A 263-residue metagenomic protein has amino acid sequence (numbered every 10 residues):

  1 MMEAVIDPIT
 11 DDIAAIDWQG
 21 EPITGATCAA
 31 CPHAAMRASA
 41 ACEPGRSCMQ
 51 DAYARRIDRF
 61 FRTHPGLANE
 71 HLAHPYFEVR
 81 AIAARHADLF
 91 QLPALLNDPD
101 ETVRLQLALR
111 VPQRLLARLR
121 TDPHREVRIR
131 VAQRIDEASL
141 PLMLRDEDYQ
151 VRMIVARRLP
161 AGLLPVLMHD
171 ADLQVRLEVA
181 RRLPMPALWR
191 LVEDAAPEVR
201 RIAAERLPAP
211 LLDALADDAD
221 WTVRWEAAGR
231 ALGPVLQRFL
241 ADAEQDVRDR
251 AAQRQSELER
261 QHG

Functional and structural regions predicted by a protein language model:
M1-M2, M36, M49, M143 (+3 more regions): Detector for methionine-enriched segments
M1-P93, N97-E101, W225-G263: N-terminal alpha-helical scaffold/docking segments in eukaryotic complex subunits
A41-F60, F77-L89, A94, T102-Q113 (+8 more regions): Structural detector for internal amphipathic alpha-helices that build alpha-solenoid repeat scaffolds
T63-H64, L89, R114, A138 (+3 more regions): Non-catalytic tandem-repeat scaffold regions and their flanking low-complexity/translocation tails
L67-P75, P93-E101, R110, A117-P123 (+5 more regions): Alpha-solenoid HEAT/Armadillo-like helical repeat scaffolds in large eukaryotic proteins
P165-P184, L188-W189: Short, structured interface segments that constitute the first stable element of a domain
